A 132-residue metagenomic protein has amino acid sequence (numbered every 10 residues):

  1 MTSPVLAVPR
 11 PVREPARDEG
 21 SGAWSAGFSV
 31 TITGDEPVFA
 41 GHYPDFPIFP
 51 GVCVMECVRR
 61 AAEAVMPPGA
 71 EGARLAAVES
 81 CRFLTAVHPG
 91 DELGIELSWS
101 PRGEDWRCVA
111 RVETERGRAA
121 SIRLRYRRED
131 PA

Functional and structural regions predicted by a protein language model:
T2-F49: Catalytic strand-loop segment that frames the active site of acyl-thioester-processing enzymes
A7, A16, G22, V87-P89 (+1 more regions): HotDog/MaoC-like acyl-thioester-processing domains
E14-S25, M66-A73, E129-P131: Intrinsically disordered, low-complexity coil segments
W24-F28, F39, R74-E79, D91-L93 (+1 more regions): A generic structural signal for short beta-strands and their flanking turns/coil linkers
V30-I32, F83, Y126-R128: Hydrophobic residues in beta-strands and at strand termini
H42-P50, V54-M55, A61-E63: Compact, glycine-rich, soluble single-domain proteins
R59-E96, D105: Hydrophobic beta-strand-centered segment that forms part of the acyl-chain substrate-binding groove
